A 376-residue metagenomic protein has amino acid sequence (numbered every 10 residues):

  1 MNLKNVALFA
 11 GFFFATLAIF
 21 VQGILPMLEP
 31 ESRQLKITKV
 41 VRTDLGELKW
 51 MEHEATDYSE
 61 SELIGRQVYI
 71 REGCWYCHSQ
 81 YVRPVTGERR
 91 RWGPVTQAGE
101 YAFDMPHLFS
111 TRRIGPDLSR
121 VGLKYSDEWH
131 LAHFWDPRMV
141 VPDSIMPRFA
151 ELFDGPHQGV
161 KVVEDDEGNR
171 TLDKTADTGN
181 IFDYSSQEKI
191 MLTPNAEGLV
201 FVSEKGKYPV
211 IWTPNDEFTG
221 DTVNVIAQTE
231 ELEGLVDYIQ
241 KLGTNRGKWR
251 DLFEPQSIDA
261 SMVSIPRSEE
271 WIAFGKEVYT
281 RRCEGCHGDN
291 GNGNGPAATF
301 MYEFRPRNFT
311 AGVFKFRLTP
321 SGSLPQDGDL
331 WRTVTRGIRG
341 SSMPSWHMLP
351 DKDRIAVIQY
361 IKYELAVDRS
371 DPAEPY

Functional and structural regions predicted by a protein language model:
M1-L8: N-terminal positive-inside, membrane-proximal cytosolic segments immediately preceding the first
L8-G23: Hydrophobic membrane-insertion alpha-helices, especially the h-region of bacterial N-terminal signal peptides
L28-D44: Alpha-helical transmembrane signal-anchor/signal-peptide segments
K39-I70, P84-V85, I114-P116, N224 (+2 more regions): Electrostatic cytochrome c docking/interface patches
A55, E62, G87-V236, T299-L349 (+1 more regions): Extracytoplasmic electron-transfer domains, predominantly the class I c-type cytochrome c fold
G65, R71-Q80, H130, L235 (+4 more regions): The canonical Cys-X-X-Cys-His
R83-P84, N292-G293: Short, non-ligating residues that shape and space the ligands of small metal-coordination modules and catalytic
N294-A298: Conserved catalytic-core motifs of eukaryotic protein kinase domains, centered on the activation segment
